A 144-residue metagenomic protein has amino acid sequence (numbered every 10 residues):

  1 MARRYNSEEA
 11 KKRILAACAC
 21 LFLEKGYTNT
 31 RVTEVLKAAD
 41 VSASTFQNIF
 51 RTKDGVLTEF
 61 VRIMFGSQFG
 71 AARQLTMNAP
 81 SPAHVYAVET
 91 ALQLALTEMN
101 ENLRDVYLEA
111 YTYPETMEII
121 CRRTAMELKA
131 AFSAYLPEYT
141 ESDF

Functional and structural regions predicted by a protein language model:
M1-N6: N-terminal intrinsically disordered/low-complexity leader segments
R13, L21-G55, E59: Helix-turn-helix
L21, S67, A71, L96: Short alpha-helical functional segments enriched in proximate histidine and acidic residues
G55-M64, A72: Alpha-helical DNA-contacting segments of helix-turn-helix folds
E59, R73-L103, Y113, C121-A125: Hydrophobic alpha-helical connector segments
Y111-F144: Amphipathic alpha-helical packing segments from all-alpha helical-bundle domains
